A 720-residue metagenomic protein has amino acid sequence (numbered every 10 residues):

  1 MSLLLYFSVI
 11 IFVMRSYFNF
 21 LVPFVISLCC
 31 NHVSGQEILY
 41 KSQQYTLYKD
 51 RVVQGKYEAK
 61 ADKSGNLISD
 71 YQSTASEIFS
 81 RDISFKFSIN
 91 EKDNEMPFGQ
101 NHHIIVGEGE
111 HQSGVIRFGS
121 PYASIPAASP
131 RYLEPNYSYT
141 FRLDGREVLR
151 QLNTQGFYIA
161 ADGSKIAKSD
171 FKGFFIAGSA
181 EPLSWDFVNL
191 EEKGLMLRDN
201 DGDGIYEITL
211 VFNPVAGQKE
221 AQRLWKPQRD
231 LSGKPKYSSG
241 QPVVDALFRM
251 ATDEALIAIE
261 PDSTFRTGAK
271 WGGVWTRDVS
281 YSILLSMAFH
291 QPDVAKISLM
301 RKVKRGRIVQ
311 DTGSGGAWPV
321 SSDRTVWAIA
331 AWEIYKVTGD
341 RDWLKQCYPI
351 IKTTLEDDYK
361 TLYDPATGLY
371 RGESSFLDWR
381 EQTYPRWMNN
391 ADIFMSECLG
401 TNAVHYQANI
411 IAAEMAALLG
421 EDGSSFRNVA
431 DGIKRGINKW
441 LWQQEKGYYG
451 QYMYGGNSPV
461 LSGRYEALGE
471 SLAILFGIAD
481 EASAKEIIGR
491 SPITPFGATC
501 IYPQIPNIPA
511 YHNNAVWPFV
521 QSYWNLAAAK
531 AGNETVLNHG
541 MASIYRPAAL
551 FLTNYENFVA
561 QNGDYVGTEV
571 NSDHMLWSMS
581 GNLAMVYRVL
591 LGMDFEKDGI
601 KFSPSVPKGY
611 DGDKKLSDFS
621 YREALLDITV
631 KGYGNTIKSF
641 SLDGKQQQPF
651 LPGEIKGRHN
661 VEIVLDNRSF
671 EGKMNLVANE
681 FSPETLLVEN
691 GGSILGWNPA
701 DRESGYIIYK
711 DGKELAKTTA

Functional and structural regions predicted by a protein language model:
M1-E37: Bacterial Sec-dependent N-terminal signal peptides
Q36-D82, S88-G109, G156-P214: Aromatic-rich carbohydrate-binding modules that target alpha-glucans
V215-G272, K336, R341-W343, Y348 (+5 more regions): Acidic/polar, glycine-enriched structural segments that form the non-catalytic walls/loops of the carbohydrate-binding
L231-G273, V294-W318, Y363-E397, K434-W517 (+1 more regions): Extended glycan-interaction surfaces of carbohydrate-active proteins
G273-V279, I283-E373, C398-Y406, P518-L537 (+3 more regions): Aromatic-rich carbohydrate-recognition surfaces in CAZymes
T494, K530-G691: Non-catalytic C-terminal accessory modules of carbohydrate-active enzymes
S693-R702: Conserved aromatic anchor
I707-A720: Recognizes extended acidic, P/S/T-rich segments that occur within or adjacent to Ig-like beta-sandwich modules
